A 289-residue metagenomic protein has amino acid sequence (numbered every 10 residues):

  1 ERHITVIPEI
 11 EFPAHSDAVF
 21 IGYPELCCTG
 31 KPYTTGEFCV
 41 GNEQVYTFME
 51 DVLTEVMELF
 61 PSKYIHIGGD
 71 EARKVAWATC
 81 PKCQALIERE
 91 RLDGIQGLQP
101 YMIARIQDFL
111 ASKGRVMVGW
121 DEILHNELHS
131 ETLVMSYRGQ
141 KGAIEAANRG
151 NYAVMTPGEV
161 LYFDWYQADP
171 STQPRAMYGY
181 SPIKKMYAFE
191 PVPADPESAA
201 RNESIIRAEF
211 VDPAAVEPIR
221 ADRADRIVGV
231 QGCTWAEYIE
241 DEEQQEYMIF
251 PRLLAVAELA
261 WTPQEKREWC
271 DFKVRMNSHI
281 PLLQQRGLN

Functional and structural regions predicted by a protein language model:
E1-M117: Substrate-binding cleft of carbohydrate-active enzyme catalytic domains
M117-E122, E127-T132, S136-N289: Flexible, acidic glycine-rich loops studded with aromatic residues
